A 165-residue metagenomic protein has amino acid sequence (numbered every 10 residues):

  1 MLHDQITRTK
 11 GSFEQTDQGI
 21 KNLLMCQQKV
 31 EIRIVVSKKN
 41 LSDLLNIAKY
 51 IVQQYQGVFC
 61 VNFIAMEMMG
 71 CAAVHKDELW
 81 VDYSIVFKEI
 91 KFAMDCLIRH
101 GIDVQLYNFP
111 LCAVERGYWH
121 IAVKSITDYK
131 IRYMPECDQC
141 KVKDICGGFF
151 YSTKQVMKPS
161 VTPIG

Functional and structural regions predicted by a protein language model:
M1, G70, F149: Short glycine-rich, flexible loops that bind phosphorylated cofactors or substrates
M1-I64: Radical SAM/AdoMet-radical enzyme domain recognition
M1-L2, P135, K141, V156: Residue-level signal for pocket-adjacent positions within structured domains
G11-E14, Y50-Q53, W80-Y83, V123-T127 (+1 more regions): Short, low-complexity, polar/charged sequence segments that are solvent-exposed and flexible
E14, A73, Y151: Short, flexible micro-motifs
K29, L41-D43, C60, M66-D138 (+1 more regions): A C-terminal junction/extension of Radical SAM enzymes
K143-G165: Iron-sulfur (Fe-S) cluster-binding segments and ferredoxin-like electron-carrier domains, especially [2Fe-2S]
